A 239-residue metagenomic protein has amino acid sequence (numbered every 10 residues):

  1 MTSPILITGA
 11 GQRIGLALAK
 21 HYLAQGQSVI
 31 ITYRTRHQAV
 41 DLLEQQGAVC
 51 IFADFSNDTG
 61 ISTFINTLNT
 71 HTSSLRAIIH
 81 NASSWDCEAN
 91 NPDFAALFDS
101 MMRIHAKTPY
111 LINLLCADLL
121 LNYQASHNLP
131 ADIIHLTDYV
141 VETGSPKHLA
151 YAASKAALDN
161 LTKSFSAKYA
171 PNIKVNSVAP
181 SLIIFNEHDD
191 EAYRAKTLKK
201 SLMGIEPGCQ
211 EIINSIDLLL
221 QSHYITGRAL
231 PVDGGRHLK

Functional and structural regions predicted by a protein language model:
T8, L75-S83, H105, H135 (+1 more regions): Rossmann-fold scaffold of SDR-type NAD(P)-dependent oxidoreductases
G11-R13: Conserved glycine-rich cofactor-binding loop
S62, S83-S100, D118, N122 (+3 more regions): Conserved mid-core segment of classical short-chain dehydrogenase/reductases
T70, I104-N128, S166-A167, P171 (+2 more regions): Amphipathic alpha-helical dimer-interface segment in Rossmann-like NAD(P)H-dependent oxidoreductases
F94-L111, I134, Y151, L158: Catalytic Tyr-X3-Lys loop
L121-A157, T162-A170, L182: Catalytic loop of short-chain dehydrogenase/reductase
A170-K174, T226-R228: Short, small/polar-rich loop/turn modules that mediate ligand/substrate recognition or access, typified
G208-V232, H237: C-terminal substrate-recognition "lid" of short-chain dehydrogenase/reductases
